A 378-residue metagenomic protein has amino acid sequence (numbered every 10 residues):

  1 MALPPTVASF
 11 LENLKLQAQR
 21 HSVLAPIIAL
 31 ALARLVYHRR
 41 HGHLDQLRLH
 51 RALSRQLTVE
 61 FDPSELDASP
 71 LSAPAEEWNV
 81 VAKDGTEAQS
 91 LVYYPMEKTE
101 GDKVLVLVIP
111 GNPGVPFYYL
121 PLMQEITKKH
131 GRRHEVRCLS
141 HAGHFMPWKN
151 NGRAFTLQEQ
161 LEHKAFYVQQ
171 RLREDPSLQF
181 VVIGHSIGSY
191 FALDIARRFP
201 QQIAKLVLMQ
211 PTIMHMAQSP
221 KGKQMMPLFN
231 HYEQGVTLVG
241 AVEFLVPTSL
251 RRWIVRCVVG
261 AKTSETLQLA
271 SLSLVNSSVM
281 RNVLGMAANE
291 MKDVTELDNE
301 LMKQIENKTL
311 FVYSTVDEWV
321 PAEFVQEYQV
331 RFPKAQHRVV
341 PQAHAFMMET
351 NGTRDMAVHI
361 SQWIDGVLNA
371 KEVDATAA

Functional and structural regions predicted by a protein language model:
Q89, Y94-W148: Conserved HGGG/HGGXW glycine-rich cap/lid loop of the alpha/beta-hydrolase fold
L122, D298-N299, N307, P321-V330: Short alpha-helix in the alpha/beta-hydrolase fold that links the catalytic acid
H141-V181: Active-site loop/oxyanion-hole signature of alpha/beta-hydrolase fold enzymes
G184-G188, A192: Gly/Ala-rich beta-loop-alpha elbow adjacent to hydrolase catalytic centers
R197, L206-T237: Flexible "cap/lid" loop of the alpha/beta hydrolase fold
I305, F311-Y313: Short beta-strand/loop motif that positions the catalytic acidic residue of the alpha/beta-hydrolase fold
Y313-R338: Conserved loop-alpha-helix segment in the C-terminal half of the alpha/beta-hydrolase fold that carries the catalytic
P333-A378: Catalytic active-site module of serine/aspartate enzymes centered on a nucleophile-bearing elbow/loop
